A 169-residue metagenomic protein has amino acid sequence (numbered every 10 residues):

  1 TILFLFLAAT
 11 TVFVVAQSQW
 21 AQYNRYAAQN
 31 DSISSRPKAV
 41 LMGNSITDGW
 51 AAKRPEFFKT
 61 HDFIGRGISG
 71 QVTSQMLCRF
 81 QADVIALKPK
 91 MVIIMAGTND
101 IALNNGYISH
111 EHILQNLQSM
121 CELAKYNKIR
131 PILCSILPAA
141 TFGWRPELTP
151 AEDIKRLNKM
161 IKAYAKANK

Functional and structural regions predicted by a protein language model:
I2-V12: Bacterial N-terminal signal peptides
V12-M91: Serine-esterase "nucleophile elbow" of acetyl-processing enzymes
P55-D62, L77-K169: Alpha-helical cap/lid subdomain in secreted, periplasmic, or secretory-pathway luminal O-acyl-processing enzymes
